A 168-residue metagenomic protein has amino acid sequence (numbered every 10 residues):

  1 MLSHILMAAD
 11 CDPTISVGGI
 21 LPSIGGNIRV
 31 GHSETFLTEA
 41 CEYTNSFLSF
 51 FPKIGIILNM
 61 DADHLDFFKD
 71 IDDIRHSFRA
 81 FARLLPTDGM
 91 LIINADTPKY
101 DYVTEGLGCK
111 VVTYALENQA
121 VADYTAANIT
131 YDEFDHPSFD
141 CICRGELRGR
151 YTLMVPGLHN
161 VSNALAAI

Functional and structural regions predicted by a protein language model:
M1-A95, K99-K110, L165-I168: Phosphate-binding loop of NTP-binding sites
F68-R75, G89-M90, E105-I168: Adenine nucleotide phosphate-binding catalytic loops in nucleotide-utilizing enzymes
